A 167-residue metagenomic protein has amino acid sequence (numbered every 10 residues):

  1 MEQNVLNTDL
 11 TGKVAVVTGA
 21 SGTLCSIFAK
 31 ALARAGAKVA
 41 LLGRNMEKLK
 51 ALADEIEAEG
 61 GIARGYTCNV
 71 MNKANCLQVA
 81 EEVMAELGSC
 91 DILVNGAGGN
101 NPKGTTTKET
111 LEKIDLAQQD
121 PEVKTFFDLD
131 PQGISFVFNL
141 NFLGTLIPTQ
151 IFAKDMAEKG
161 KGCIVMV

Functional and structural regions predicted by a protein language model:
T11, E59-I62, E82-N95, N101-P102 (+1 more regions): A glycine-rich helix->loop->beta "capping" turn within Rossmann-like NAD(P)(H)-dependent oxidoreductase domains
K13, G61-I62, S89-C90, I114-P121 (+1 more regions): Active-site loop of short-chain dehydrogenase/reductase
V14, S21-T23: Conserved glycine-rich cofactor-binding loop
V17-T18, N95-G98, G162-V167: Structural signature of the Rossmann-like NAD(P)-dependent dehydrogenase/reductase core
A37-A51: Conserved glycine-rich Rossmann-like NAD(P)H-binding loop of the short-chain dehydrogenase/reductase
M46-E47, T67-V79, P131: The beta1-alpha1 cofactor-binding region of Rossmann-like NAD(H)/NADP(H)-dependent oxidoreductases
T110-L146, K161, V165: Catalytic Tyr-X3-Lys loop
T149-Q150: A short, exposed helix-loop element centered on a Lys and neighboring polar residues
